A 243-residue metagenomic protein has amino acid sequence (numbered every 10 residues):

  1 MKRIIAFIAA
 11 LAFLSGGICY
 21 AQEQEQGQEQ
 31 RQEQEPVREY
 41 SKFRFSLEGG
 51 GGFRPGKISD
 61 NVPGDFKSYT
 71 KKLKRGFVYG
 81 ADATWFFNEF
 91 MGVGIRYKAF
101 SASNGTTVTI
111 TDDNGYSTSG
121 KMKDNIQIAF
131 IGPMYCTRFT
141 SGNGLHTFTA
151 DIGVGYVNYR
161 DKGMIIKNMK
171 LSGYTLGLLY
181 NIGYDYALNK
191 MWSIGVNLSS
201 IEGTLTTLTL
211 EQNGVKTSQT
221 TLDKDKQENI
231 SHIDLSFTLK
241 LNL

Functional and structural regions predicted by a protein language model:
M1-S41, L243: Cleavable N-terminal export/targeting peptides
E39, K67-R75, T118-Q127, K167-Y174 (+1 more regions): Replace "Gram-negative outer membrane beta-barrel proteins" with "bacterial and organellar outer membrane beta-barrel
Y40-R44, G49-F53, T84-M164, Y186-L188 (+2 more regions): Gram-negative (and chloroplast) outer-membrane scaffold detector with strong preference for beta-barrel transmembrane
G51-D82, G173: Surface-exposed strand-loop-strand hairpins of Gram-negative outer-membrane beta-barrel proteins
I58, S68, A102-T106, Y180-L243: Predominantly the C-terminal beta-signal and adjacent terminal strand-loop region of outer-membrane beta-barrel
N61-S68, T109-Y116, I165-L171, E211-Q219: Flexible, surface-exposed loop regions and adjacent strand-edge segments of Gram-negative outer-membrane beta-barrel
T175-L179: Trp-centered recognition loops
